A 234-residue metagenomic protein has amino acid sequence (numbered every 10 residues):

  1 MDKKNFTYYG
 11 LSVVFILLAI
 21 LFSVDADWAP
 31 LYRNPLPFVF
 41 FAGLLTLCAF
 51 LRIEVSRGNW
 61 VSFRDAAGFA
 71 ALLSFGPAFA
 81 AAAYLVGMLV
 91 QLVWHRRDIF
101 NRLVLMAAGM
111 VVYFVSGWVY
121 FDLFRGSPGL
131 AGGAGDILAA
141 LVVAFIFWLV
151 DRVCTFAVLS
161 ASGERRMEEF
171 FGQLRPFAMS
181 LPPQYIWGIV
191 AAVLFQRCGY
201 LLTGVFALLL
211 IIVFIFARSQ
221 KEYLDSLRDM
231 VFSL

Functional and structural regions predicted by a protein language model:
M1-S74, A78-L224: Membrane-embedded alpha-helical hairpins and interfacial helices in multi-pass inner-membrane proteins
R228-L234: Membrane-cytosol interface motif
